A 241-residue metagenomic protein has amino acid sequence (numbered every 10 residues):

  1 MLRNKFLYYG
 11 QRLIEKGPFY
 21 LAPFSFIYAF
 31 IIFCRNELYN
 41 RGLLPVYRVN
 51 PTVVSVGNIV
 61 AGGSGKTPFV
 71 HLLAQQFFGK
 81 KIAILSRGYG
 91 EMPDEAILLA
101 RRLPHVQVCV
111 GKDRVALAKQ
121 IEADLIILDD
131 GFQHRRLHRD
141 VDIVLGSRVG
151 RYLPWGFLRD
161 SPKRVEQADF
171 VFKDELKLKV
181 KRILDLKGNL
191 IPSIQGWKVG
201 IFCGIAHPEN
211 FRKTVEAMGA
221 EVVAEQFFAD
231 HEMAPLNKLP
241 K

Functional and structural regions predicted by a protein language model:
M1-Q11, R151-P240: C-terminal accessory "lid"/substrate-recognition subdomains
L2-T52: A transmembrane-helix-recognition feature enriched in membrane-embedded lipid enzymes and envelope glyco-/phospholipid
N36-E91: Walker A (P-loop) phosphate-binding motif
K66, V70, M92, A96 (+1 more regions): Short, highly selective alpha-helical patches that border small-molecule cofactor pockets in redox/cofactor-processing
H71, Q75, G79, R101 (+3 more regions): Short, well-ordered alpha-helices that flank and scaffold nucleotide-derived cofactor binding pockets
K81, G90-K177, R182-L186: Phosphate/Mg2+-binding loops and adjacent switch elements in nucleotide/diphosphate-handling enzyme cores
A83-L85, I126, V199-F202: Conserved beta-strand elements of the Class I
R87-Y89, K112-D113, F228-E232: Conserved helicase motor
